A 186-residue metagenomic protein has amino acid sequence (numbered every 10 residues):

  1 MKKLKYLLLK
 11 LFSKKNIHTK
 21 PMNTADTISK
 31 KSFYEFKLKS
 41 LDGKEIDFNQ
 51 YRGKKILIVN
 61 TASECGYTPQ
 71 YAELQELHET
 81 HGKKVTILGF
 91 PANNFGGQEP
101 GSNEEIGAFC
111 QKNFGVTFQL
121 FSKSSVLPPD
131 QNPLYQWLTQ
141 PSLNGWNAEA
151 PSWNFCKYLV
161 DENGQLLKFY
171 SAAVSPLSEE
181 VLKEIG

Functional and structural regions predicted by a protein language model:
M1-I17: Short hydrophobic helices that act as membrane-entry/anchoring signals
S13-N49, P133: N-terminal "domain-start" segment that seeds a small globular fold
S40, N60-E64: Amphipathic alpha-helical repeat scaffolds
K54-K55, E64, T68-N93, C110-F114: Conserved helix-turn-beta segment immediately C-terminal to the redox Cys motif in thioredoxin-like folds
N60, K84-S102, T117-P128: Thiol-based oxidoreductase modules, predominantly thioredoxin-like and allied folds used for disulfide exchange
E104-S152: Short, internal strand/loop/helix patches that form the active-site neighborhood or redox-interaction surface
P133-Q136, Q140-G186: Thiol-/selenol-based redox modules, centered on thioredoxin-like and closely related oxidoreductase domains
